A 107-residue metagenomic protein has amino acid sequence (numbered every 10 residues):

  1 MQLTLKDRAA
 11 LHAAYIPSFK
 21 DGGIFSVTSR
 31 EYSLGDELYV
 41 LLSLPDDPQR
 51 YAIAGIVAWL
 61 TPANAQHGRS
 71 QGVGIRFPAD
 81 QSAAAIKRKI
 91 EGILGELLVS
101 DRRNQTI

Functional and structural regions predicted by a protein language model:
M1-L41, G72-G74: Short strand-loop-strand
R8, A65-I107: C-terminal output/interaction extensions
A13-Y15, A63-Q66: Short, flexible, solvent-exposed loop/turn segments with mixed acidic/basic and small polar residues
D36, Q49-Y51, H67-S70: Short glycine/proline-enriched turns and hinge-like loops at secondary-structure junctions
S43-P48: Short, charged beta-turn/beta-strand-edge "cap" motif at the junction between a beta-strand and an adjacent loop
Y51-P62: Short beta-strand-centered aromatic/proline hotspots
